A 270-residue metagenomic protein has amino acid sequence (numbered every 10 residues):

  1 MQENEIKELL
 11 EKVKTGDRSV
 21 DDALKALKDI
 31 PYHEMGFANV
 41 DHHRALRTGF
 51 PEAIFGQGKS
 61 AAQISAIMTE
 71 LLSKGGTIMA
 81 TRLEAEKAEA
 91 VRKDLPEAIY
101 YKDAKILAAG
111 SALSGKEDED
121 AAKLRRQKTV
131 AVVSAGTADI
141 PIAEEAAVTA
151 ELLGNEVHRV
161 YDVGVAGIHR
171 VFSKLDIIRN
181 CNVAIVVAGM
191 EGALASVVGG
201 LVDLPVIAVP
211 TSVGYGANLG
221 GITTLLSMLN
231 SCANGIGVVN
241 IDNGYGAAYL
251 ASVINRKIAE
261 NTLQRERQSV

Functional and structural regions predicted by a protein language model:
M1-E84, A88-E89, D94: Long amphipathic alpha-helical segments
A62-I64, D139-E144, I168-H169, A188-V197 (+2 more regions): Short glycine/serine/threonine-rich phosphate/pyrophosphate-binding segments that cradle anionic phosphate groups
I99-K102, V198-G221, V270: Short, acidic/small-residue loops that bind anionic groups at enzyme active sites
I106-A108, E117-D118, E156-I177, I222-T223 (+1 more regions): Glycine-rich oxoanion-binding loops at beta->alpha junctions
R125-H169: Glycine-rich phosphate/diphosphate-binding loop of Rossmann-like nucleotide-binding domains
S134, A138, F172, D176-R179 (+3 more regions): C-terminal binding/interaction regions
S173-T211: Glycine-rich phosphate-binding loop
